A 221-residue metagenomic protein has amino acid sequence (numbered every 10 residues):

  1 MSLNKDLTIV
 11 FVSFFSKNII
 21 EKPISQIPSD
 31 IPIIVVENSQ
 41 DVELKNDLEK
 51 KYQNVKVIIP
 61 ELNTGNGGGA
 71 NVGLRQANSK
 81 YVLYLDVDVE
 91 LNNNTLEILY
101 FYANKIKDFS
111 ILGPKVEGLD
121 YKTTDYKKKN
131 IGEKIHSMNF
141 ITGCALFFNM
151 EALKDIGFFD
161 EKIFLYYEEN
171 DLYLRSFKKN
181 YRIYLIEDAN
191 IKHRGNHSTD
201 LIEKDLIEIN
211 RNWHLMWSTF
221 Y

Functional and structural regions predicted by a protein language model:
F11-S29: Short, well-formed alpha-helical segments that are part of the catalytic scaffolds of diverse glycosyltransferases
Q26, E37-N46, V89: A conserved acidic beta->alpha catalytic loop
P60-A77: Glycine-rich, basic loop-to-helix element that forms the pyrophosphate-binding segment of sugar-nucleotide handling
V82: Short aromatic/hydrophobic "clamp" motif used to bind/position activated sugar donors
N93-T124: Conserved donor NDP-sugar-binding/catalytic core segment of glycosyltransferases
I131-F148, N170-L172: A recurrent flexible, glycine/aromatic-enriched loop bordering the glycosyltransferase active site that acts as
L146-F148, A152-G157, K162-N190: A short, conserved alpha-helix in the catalytic core of glycosyltransferases
R182-Y221: Active-site-adjacent helix/loop segment of glycosyltransferases that harbors family-specific signature motifs
